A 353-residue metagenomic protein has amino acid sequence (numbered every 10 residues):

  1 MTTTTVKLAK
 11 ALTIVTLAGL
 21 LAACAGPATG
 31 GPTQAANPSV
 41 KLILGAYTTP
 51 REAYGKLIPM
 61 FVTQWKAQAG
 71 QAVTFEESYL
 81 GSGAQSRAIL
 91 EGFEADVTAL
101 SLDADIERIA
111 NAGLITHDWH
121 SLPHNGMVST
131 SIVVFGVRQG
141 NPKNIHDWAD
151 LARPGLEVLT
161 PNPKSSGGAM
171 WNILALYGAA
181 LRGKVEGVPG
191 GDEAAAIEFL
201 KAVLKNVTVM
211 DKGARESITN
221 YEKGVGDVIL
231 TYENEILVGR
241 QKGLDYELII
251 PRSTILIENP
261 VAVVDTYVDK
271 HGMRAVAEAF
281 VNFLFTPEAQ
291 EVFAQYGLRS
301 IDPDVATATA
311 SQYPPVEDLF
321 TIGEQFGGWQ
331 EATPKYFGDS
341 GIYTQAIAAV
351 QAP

Functional and structural regions predicted by a protein language model:
M1-K41: Short, low-complexity disordered leader/linker segments with a strong preference for bacterial N-terminal type II
C24-A112, W119-L122, Y232: Early extracytoplasmic/lumenal segment of secretory-pathway proteins
N37-S39, G70-A72, L80, A84 (+8 more regions): Extracytoplasmic
I43-A46, E76-S78, V97-L100, M127 (+4 more regions): Structural recognition of the beta-strand scaffold that forms the well-ordered cores of secreted hydrolase catalytic
A110-R182: A conserved helix-loop-strand patch within extracytoplasmic ligand-binding domains of the periplasmic binding
G126-I132, I197-L204, D211, K242-R274 (+1 more regions): Periplasmic-binding protein-like
V185-P251: Ligand-binding pocket segment of bilobal, Venus flytrap-like solute-binding proteins
V268-P353: Extracellular/periplasmic juxtamembrane helices and adjacent flexible linkers that interface with membrane partners
